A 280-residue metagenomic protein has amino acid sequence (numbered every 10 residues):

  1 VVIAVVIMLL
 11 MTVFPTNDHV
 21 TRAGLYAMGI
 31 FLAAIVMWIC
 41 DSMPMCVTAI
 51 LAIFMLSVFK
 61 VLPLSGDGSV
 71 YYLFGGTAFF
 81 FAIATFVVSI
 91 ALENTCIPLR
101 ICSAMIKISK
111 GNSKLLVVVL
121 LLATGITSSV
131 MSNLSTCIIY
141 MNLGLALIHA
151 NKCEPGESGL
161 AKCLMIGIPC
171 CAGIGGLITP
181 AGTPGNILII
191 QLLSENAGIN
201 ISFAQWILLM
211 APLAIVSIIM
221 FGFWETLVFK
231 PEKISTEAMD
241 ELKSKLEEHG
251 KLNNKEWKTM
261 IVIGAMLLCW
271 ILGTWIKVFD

Functional and structural regions predicted by a protein language model:
V1-F14, N94, N133, C153-C170 (+3 more regions): Juxtamembrane and boundary regions of transmembrane helices in multi-pass small-molecule transporters and channels
V1-V47, K152-G156, L227: N-terminal alpha-helical transmembrane segments of multi-pass membrane transport and channel/translocase proteins
V2, A27-M28, V47-I50, F79 (+5 more regions): Hydrophobic alpha-helical transmembrane segments
V2-L10, L32-V36, F54, I83 (+8 more regions): Generic alpha-helical transmembrane segments of integral inner-membrane proteins, especially permease/transport modules
T16, V47-P155: Membrane-embedded alpha-helical segments and adjacent helix-loop junctions characteristic of multi-pass solute
D18-T21, A33-I50, F223-T226, L252-W257 (+1 more regions): Flexible hinge motifs at transmembrane-helix junctions and intramembrane kinks/re-entrant loops in multi-pass membrane
D18-T21, V61-Y72, I190-I201, L267-F279: Transmembrane helix-loop junctions at the membrane interface of multipass transporters and ion channels
V36-P44, A123-N133, P169-A181: Transmembrane alpha-helix interface/packing and boundary motifs in multi-pass membrane proteins, characterized by
